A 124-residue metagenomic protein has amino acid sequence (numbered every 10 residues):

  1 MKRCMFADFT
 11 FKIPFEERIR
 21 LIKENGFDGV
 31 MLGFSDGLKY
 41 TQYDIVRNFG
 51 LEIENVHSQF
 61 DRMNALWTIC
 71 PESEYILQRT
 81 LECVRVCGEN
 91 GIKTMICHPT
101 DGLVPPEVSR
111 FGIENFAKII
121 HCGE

Functional and structural regions predicted by a protein language model:
K2-A7, V30-L32, I53-S58, M95-C97: Hydrophobic faces of well-ordered beta-strands that scaffold small-molecule active sites in alpha/beta enzyme cores
A7-F15, G29-Y43, N64-L66, P71-E74 (+1 more regions): Acidic-and-aromatic substrate-binding clefts and catalytic sites of carbohydrate-active enzymes
F9, F15-G37, C83-T94: Catalytic domains of carbohydrate-active enzymes, especially glycoside hydrolases
R20-E24, D44-R47, R85, A117 (+1 more regions): Surface-exposed alpha-helical segments enriched in charged/polar residues
M31, N48, G123-E124: Short, compositionally biased segments
L38-V56, E114, I119: Short acidic, glycine/proline-enriched helix-loop-strand junctions
E52, L66-E124: Active-site acidic/histidine proton-transfer and metal-coordination neighborhood in alpha/beta enzyme cores
D61: Alpha-helical and His/Cys-centered functional microenvironments
